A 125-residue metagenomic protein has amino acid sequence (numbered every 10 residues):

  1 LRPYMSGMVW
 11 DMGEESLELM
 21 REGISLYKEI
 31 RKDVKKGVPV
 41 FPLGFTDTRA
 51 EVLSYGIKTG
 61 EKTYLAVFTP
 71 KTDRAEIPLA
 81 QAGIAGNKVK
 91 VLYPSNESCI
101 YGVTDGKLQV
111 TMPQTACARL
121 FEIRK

Functional and structural regions predicted by a protein language model:
L1-I100, Q109, A118-R119: Active-site-proximal substrate-binding groove within the catalytic cores of carbohydrate-active enzymes
T104-G106: Ser/Thr- and Asn-enriched, surface-exposed coil loops between beta-strands
T115-R124: Short Pro-Gly-centered flexible turn/kink motifs
